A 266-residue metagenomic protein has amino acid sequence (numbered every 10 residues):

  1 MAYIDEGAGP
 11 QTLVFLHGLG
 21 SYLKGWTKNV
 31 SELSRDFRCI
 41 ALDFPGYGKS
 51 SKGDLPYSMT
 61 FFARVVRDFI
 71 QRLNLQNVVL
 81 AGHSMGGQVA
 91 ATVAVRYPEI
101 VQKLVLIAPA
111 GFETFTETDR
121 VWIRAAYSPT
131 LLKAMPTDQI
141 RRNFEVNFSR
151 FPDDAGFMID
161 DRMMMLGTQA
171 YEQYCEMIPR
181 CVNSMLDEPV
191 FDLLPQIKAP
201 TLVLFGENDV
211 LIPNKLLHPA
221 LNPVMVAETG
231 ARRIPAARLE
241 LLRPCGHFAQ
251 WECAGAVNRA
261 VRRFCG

Functional and structural regions predicted by a protein language model:
M1-L13, R35-F37, Q76, E228-T229 (+2 more regions): Alpha/beta-hydrolase fold catalytic core
A2-K49: Conserved HGGG/HGGXW glycine-rich cap/lid loop of the alpha/beta-hydrolase fold
I4-E6, A41-A81, M85, L242 (+1 more regions): Active-site loop/oxyanion-hole signature of alpha/beta-hydrolase fold enzymes
A91-V95, Q102-M135: Flexible "cap/lid" loop of the alpha/beta hydrolase fold
A134-P195: Conserved alpha/beta-hydrolase catalytic His-Asp/Glu region
I197, V203-F205: Short beta-strand/loop motif that positions the catalytic acidic residue of the alpha/beta-hydrolase fold
N208-A220: Acidic catalytic loop of the alpha/beta-hydrolase fold
R232-G266: Catalytic active-site module of serine/aspartate enzymes centered on a nucleophile-bearing elbow/loop
